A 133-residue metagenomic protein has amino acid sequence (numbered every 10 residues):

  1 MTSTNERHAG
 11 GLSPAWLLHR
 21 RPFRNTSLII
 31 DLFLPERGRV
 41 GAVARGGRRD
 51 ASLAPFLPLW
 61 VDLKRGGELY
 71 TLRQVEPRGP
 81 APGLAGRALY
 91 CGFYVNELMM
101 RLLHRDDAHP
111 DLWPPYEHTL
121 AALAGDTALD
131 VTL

Functional and structural regions predicted by a protein language model:
M1-L133: Non-catalytic alpha-helical scaffolds and adjoining flexible linkers that form interface surfaces for assembly
